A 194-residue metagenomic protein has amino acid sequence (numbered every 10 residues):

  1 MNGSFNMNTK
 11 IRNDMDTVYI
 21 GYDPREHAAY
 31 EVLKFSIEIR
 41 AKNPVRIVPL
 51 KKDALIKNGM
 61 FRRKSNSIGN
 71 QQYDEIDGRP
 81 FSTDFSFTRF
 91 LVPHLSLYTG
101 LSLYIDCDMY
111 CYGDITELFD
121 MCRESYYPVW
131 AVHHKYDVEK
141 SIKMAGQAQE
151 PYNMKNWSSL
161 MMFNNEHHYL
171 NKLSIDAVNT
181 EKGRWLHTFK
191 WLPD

Functional and structural regions predicted by a protein language model:
F5-D194: Glycosyltransferase catalytic domains, chiefly GT-A lineage
